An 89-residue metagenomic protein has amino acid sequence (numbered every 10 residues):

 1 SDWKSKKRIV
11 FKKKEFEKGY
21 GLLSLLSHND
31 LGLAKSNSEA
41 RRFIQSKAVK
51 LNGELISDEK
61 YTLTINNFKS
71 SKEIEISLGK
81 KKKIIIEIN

Functional and structural regions predicted by a protein language model:
S1-N89: Conserved nucleotide- and phosphate/pyrophosphate-binding catalytic cores in adenylate/nucleotidyl-handling enzymes
